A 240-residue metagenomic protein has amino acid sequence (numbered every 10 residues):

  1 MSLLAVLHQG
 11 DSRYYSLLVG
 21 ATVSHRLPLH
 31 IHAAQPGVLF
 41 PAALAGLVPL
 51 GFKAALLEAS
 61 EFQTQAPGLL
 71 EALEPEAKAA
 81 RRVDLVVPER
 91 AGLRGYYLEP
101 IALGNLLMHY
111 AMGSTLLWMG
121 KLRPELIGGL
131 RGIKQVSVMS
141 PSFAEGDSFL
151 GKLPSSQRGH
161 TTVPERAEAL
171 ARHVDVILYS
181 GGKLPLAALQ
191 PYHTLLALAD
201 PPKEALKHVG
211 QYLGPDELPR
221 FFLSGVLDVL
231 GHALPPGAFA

Functional and structural regions predicted by a protein language model:
M1, A45-G51, H109-G113, R131-G132 (+3 more regions): Flexible, charged surface loops at secondary-structure boundaries
M1-V83, S180-P185, H208-G210, G214 (+1 more regions): N-terminal ligand-binding/catalytic initiation module
H8-Q9, Y97-A102, L107-D147: Glycine-rich adenosine-cofactor-binding loop
S12-S16, F62-A66, P124-I127, F143-L150 (+2 more regions): Short, charged/polar "capping" segments at the starts of alpha-helices and the immediately preceding loops
Q63-A111: Glycine/small-residue-rich loop that forms an oxyanion/phosphate-binding "nest" at active or ligand-binding sites
M108-L122, R131-G132, L150-S155, H193 (+1 more regions): Charged, elongated alpha-helical/coil segments that serve as electrostatic interaction surfaces for nucleic-acid
I133-E168: A contiguous pocket-lining binding segment that forms or flanks enzyme active sites
P154-E217: Rossmann-like adenosine-cofactor binding region
